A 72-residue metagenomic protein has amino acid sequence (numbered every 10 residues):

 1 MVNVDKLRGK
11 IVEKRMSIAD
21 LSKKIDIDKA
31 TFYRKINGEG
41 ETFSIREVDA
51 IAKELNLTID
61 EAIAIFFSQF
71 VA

Functional and structural regions predicted by a protein language model:
M1-N3: Absolute protein N-terminus
K6-G9, K14-R15, R34, E41 (+2 more regions): Short, charged recognition helix plus adjacent turn of helix-turn-helix-like nucleic-acid-binding domains
R8, A19, D49: Residues within the helices of the helix-turn-helix
R15-R34: Short alpha-helical DNA-recognition segment
E39-A50: Short, basic-rich loop-to-helix N-cap that marks the start of a DNA-contacting helix
